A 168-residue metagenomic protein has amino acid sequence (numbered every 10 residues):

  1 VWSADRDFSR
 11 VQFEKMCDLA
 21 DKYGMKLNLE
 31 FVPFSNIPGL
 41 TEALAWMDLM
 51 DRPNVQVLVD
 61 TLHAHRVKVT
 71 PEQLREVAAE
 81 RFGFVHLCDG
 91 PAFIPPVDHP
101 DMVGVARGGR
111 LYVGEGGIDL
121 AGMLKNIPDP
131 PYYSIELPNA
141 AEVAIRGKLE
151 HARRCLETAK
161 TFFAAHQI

Functional and structural regions predicted by a protein language model:
V1-V57, R66, H166: Active-site acidic/histidine proton-transfer and metal-coordination neighborhood in alpha/beta enzyme cores
V1-W2, L27-L29, V55-V59, F82-L87 (+1 more regions): Hydrophobic faces of well-ordered beta-strands that scaffold small-molecule active sites in alpha/beta enzyme cores
A4-D5, V32, L62, L111-Y112 (+1 more regions): A generic structural signal for short
Q12-M16, E42-W46, Q73-L74, D119-M123 (+1 more regions): A general structural detector for well-ordered alpha-helical segments in enzyme core domains, enriched
L19-G24, G122-P130, T161-I168: A structural motif corresponding to the C-terminal end of an alpha-helix and its immediate exit/capping segment
V32-P33, L62-H63, P91, P138: Catalytic metal-binding/acid-base residues of hydrolase active sites
L40, H65-P130, E142-E150: Gly/Pro-rich active-site loop or hairpin
I145-I168: C-terminal helical cap(s) of enzyme catalytic domains, especially alpha/beta-barrels
